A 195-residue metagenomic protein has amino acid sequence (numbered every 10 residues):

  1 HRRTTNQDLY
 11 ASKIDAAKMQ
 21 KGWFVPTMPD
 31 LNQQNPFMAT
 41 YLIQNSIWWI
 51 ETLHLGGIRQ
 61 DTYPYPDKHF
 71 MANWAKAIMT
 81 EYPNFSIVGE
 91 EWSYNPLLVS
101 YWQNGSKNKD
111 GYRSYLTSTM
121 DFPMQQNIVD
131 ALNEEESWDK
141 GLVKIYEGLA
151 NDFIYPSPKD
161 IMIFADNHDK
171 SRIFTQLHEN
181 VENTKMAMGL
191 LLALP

Functional and structural regions predicted by a protein language model:
H1, N180-E182: Aromatic- and glycine-enriched glycan-recognition loops and surfaces that form the carbohydrate-binding subsites
H1-M28, M124-E147: Core domains of carbohydrate- and sulfate-ester-processing enzymes
M28-Y41: Active-site mouth loops of central-metabolism enzymes
L31, M120, I173: Short clusters of hydrophobic/aromatic residues that line enzyme substrate/ligand-binding pockets
N45-I47, E51-S157, I161, E179-N180 (+1 more regions): Active-site-proximal helices and loops of the catalytic beta/alpha 8
F174-H178: Short, solvent-exposed helix-loop connector elements
